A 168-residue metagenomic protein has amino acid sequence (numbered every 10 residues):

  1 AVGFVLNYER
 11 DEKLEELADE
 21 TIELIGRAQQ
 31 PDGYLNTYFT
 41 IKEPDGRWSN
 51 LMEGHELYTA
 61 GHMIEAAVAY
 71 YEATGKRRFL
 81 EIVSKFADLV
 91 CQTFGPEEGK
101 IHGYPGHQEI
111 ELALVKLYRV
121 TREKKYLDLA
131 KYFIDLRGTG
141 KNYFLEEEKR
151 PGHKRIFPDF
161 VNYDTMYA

Functional and structural regions predicted by a protein language model:
A1-A168: Glycan-recognition and catalytic cores of secretory/periplasmic carbohydrate-active enzymes
